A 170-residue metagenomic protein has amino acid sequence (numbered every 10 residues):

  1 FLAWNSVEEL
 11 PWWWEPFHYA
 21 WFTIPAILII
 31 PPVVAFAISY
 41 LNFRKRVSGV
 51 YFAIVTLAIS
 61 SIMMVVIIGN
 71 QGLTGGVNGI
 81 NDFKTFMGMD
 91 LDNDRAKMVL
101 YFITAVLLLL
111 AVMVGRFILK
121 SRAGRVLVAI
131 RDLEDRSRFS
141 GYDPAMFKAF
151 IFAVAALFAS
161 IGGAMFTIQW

Functional and structural regions predicted by a protein language model:
F1-W170: Transmembrane alpha-helices and adjacent helix-loop boundaries
